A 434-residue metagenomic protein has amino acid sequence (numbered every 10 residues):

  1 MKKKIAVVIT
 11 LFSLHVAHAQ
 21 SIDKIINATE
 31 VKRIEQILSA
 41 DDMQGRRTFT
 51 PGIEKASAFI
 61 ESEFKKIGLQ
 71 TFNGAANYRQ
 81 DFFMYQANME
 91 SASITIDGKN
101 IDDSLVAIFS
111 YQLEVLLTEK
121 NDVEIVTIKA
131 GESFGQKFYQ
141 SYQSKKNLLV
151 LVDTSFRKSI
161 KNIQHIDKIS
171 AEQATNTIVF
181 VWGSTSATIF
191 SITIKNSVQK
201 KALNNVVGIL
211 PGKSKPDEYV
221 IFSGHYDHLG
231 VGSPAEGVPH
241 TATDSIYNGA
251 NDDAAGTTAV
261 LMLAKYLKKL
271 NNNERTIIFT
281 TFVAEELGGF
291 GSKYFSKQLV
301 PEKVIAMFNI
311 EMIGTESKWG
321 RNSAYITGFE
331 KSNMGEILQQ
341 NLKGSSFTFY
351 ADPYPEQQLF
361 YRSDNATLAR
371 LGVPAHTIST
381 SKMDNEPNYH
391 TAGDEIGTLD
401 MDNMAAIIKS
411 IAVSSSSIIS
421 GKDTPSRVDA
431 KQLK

Functional and structural regions predicted by a protein language model:
M1-I25: Bacterial Sec-dependent N-terminal signal peptides
A17-A56, I60-T71, L210-P211, Y219 (+2 more regions): N-terminal hydrophobic or amphipathic helices/low-complexity stretches enriched in small/hydrophobic/Pro/Gly
S21-I25, D41-P51, Y78-D81, V123-K129 (+6 more regions): Second-shell loop/turn segments in exported
Q44-N147: Noncatalytic luminal/extracellular "stalk/propeptide" segments of secretory-pathway proteins
D103-Q136, Y142-N147, D217, S223-K265: Active-site metal-coordination/substrate-binding segment of hydrolases, especially metallo-dependent peptidases
K158-N248, M262-K265, K269-E274: Soluble metallo-hydrolase cores and metallopeptidase-like ectodomains found primarily in the secretory/periplasmic
K215, N272, F282-E386, D423: Metal-dependent peptidase/peptidase-like ectodomains
N385-K434: His/Asp/Glu-rich mid-to-C-terminal helical/loop segments that flank catalytic regions of hydrolases
